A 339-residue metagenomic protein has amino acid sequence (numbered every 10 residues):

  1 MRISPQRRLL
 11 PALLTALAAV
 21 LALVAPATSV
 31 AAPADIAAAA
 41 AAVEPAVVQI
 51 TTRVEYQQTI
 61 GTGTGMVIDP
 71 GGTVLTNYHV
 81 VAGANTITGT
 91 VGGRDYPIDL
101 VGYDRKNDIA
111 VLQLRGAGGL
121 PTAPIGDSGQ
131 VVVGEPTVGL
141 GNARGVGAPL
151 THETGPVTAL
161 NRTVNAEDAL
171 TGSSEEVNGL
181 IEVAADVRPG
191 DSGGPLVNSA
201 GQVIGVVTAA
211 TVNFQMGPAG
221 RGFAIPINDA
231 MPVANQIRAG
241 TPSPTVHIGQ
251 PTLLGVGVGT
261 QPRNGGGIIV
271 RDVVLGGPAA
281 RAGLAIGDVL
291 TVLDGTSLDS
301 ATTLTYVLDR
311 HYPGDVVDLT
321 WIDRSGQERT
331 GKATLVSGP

Functional and structural regions predicted by a protein language model:
M1-A31: Secretory targeting and sorting signals
L21-P45, P242-T245, P339: C-terminal region of N-terminal signal peptides and the immediate post-cleavage residues of exported proteins
A25, R53-Q58, D186, Q236-V307 (+2 more regions): PDZ/PDZ-like groove recognition
V30-A38, T51-T73, R94-D99, P121-P124 (+4 more regions): A conserved glycine-rich beta-strand in the N-terminal activation segment of trypsin-fold
A34-A40, A143, V203-Q261, E328: C-terminal cap/linker of serine protease catalytic domains
E55-Q58, G102-N107, V146-P149, L160-I181 (+4 more regions): Gly/Ser-enriched beta-turn/beta-hairpin loop segments
Y56-G61, A84-T86, L120, L140-G155 (+2 more regions): Active-site loop architecture of trypsin-fold serine endopeptidases
Y56-T59, D69-G147, V307, D318-T320 (+1 more regions): Conserved active-site neighborhood of the chymotrypsin/trypsin-like protease fold
